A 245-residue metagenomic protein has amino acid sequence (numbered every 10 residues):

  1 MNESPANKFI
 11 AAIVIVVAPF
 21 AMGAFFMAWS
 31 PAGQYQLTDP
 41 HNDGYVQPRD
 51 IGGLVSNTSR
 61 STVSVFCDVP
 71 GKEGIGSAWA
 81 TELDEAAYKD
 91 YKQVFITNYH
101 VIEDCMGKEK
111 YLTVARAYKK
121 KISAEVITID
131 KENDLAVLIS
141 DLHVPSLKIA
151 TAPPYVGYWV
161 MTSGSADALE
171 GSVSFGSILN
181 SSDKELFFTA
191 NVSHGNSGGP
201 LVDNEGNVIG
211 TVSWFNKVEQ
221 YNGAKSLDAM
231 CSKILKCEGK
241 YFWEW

Functional and structural regions predicted by a protein language model:
N2-V16: N-terminal Sec-pathway targeting helices
S30-L37, L54, E82-E132: Catalytic-histidine neighborhood of serine endopeptidases, predominantly the chymotrypsin-like S1/PA family
S30-V55, E109-K110, A124, S146 (+1 more regions): C-terminal cap/linker of serine protease catalytic domains
V46-G52, T62-F95, I122, G198 (+1 more regions): A conserved glycine-rich beta-strand in the N-terminal activation segment of trypsin-fold
N57-T62, G71-G76, D90-I96, M106-E109 (+5 more regions): Extracytoplasmic
V63-V65, K108-K119, Y158-S165: Short conserved beta-strand and strand-loop elements enriched in small hydrophobics with frequent Asp/Gly
W79, N191-V212: Catalytic nucleophile loop of clan PA
D104, P145-N196, V212-G223: Flexible, gly/ser-rich surface segments that form the specificity/activation loops bordering the active-site cleft
